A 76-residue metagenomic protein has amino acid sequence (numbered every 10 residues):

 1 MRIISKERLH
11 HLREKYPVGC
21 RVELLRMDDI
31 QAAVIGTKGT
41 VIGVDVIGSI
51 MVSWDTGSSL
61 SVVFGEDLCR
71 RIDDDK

Functional and structural regions predicted by a protein language model:
R2-K76: Basic/aromatic-rich interaction segments and small domains that mediate binding to polyanionic partners
